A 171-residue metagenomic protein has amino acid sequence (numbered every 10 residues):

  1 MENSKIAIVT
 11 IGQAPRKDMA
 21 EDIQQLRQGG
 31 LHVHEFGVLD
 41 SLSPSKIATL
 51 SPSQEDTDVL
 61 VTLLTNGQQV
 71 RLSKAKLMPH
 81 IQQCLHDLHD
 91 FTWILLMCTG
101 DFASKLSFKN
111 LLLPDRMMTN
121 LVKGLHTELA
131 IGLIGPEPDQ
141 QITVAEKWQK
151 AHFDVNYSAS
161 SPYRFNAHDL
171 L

Functional and structural regions predicted by a protein language model:
M1-E2, L85-T92, L106-S107, K123-L129 (+1 more regions): Flexible, charged surface loops at secondary-structure boundaries
E2-R71, G135-N166: N-terminal glycine-rich anion-binding loop in soluble enzyme alpha/beta folds
A7-V9, T92-M97, G132: Periplasmic-binding protein-like
R16-K17, L96, F102-K105, M118-N120 (+1 more regions): Short, well-ordered alpha-helical microsegments
R71-R116: N-terminal glycine-rich phosphate/adenylate-binding segment common to multiple enzyme folds
P79-C84, R164-L171: A short, acidic, amphipathic alpha-helical segment used as a generic capping/interface helix at domain edges
Q82-D87, M117-G124, T143-A145: Short, charged beta->alpha transition segments
S104-I134: Anion-binding alpha/beta catalytic cores of soluble intermediary-metabolism enzymes, centered on
